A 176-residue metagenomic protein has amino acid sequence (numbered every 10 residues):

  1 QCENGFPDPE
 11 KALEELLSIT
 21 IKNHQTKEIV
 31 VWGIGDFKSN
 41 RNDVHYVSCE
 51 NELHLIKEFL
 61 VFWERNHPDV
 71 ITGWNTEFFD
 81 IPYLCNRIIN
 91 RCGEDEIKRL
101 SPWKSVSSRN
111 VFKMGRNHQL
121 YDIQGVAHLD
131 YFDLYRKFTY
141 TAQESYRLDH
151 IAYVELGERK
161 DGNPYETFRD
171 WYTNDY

Functional and structural regions predicted by a protein language model:
Q1-V70: Conserved RNase H-like, two-metal-ion catalytic cores of nucleic-acid enzymes
E15-I29, H67-T72, T76-T173: Metal-dependent phosphoesterase core characteristic of DEDDh/y 3'-5' exonuclease domains
Y176: Basic, alpha-helical interaction scaffolds
